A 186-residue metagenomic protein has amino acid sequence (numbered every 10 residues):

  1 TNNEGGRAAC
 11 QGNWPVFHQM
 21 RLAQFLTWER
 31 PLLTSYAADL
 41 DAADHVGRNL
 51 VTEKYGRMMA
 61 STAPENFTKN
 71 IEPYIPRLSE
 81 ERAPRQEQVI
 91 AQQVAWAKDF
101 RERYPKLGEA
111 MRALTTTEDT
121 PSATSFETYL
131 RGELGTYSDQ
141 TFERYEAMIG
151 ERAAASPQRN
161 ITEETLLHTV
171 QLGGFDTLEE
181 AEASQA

Functional and structural regions predicted by a protein language model:
T1, G56-R103, L107: Intrinsic disorder/low-complexity detector
E4-T27, T34-D39, L50-V51, S125-L134: A cross-kingdom feature marking solvent-exposed beta-strand/loop segments within repeated, beta-rich binding/scaffold
F17, F25-W28, L32-D41, Q86-I90 (+2 more regions): Short, structured motif recognition centered on aromatic/hydrophobic residues
L32-T34, A38-G56, T141, G150-T165: Extended intrinsically disordered, low-complexity coil regions enriched in Ser, Thr, Gly, Ala and often Pro
Y36, A42-A43, V51, M59-S61 (+5 more regions): Surface-exposed, interaction-prone regions used to assemble/regulate multi-protein complexes
N70-E80, P84, T116, S122 (+2 more regions): Long, low-complexity intrinsically disordered regions enriched in Ser/Thr, Asp/Glu, Pro/Gly
E102-T136, F142: Intrinsically disordered, low-complexity segments enriched in Gly and acidic/Ser/Thr residues that form flexible
Q140-A186: Alpha-helical oligomerization segments
